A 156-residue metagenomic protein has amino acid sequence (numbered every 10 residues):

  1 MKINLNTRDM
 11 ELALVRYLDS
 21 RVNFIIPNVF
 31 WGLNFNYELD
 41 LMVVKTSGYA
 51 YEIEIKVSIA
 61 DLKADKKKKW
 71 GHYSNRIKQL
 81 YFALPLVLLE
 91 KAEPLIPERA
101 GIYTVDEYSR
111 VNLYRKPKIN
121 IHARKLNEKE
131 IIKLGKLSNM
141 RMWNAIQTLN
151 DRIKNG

Functional and structural regions predicted by a protein language model:
K2-S20, L95-G156: Non-catalytic C-terminal interaction segments of nucleic acid-processing enzymes
E11-L12, D40, K66-W70: A generic local structural motif
L18-N34: A short acidic/basic microdomain associated with nuclease active sites
S20, S47-G48, N75, E98: Structured loop/turn residues at beta-strand edges in well-structured enzyme cores
F30, M42, K56: Anionic group-transfer/hydrolysis microenvironments
L33, Y49, A60-D61, L88 (+1 more regions): Surface-exposed, flexible loop/turn segments at secondary-structure boundaries
N34, L39-E52: Active-site beta-strand-loop-beta-strand hairpin of nuclease catalytic cores that positions key catalytic residues
V57-V105: Catalytic cores of nucleic-acid endonucleases
